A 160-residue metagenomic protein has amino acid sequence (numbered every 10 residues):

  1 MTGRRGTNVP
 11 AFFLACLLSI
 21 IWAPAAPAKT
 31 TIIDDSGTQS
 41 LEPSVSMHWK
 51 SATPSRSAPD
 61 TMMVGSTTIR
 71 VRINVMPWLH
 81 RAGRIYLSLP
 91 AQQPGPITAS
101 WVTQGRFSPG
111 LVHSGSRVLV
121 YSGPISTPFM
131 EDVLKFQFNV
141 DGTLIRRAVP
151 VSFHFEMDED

Functional and structural regions predicted by a protein language model:
M1-R4, P24-A28, G115: Gly/Ser-rich, low-complexity
T2-F13: Bacterial N-terminal signal peptides that target proteins for export
G6-T7, R72, Y86, L119: Small/flexible residues
A11-I21: Bacterial N-terminal signal peptides
A26-Q93, T127-L144, P150, M157-D160: N-terminal small/polar-rich segments of proteins
G95-S108: Short, surface-exposed beta-strand/strand-loop-strand elements in extracellular ectodomains
R106-F129: Extended, solvent-exposed segments with strong compositional bias
